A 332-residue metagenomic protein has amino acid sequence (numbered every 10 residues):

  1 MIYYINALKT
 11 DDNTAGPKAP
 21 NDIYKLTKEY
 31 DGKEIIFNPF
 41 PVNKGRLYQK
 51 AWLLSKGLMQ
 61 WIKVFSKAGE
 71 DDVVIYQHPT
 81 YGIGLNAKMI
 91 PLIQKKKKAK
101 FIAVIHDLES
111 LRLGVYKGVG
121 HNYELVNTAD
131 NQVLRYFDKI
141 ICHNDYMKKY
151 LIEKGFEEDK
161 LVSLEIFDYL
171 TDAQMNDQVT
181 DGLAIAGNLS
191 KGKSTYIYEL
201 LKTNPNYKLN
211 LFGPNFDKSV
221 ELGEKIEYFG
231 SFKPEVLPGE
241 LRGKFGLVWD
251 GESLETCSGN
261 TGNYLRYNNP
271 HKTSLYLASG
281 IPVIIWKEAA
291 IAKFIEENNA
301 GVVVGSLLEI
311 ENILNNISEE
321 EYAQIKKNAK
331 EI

Functional and structural regions predicted by a protein language model:
M1-P41, E199-K208: N-terminal subdomain of nucleotide-sugar transferases
L53, K63-N86, K100-I102: Short N-terminal targeting/anchoring amphipathic segment
I62-S66, L92-K97, V119-I140: Membrane-proximal helix-turn-helix segments that form the acceptor-binding/catalytic region of lipid-linked
V73-I75, I93-L113: Active-site proximal beta-strand in glycosyltransferases
L113, V133-K160: A short, active-site helix/loop in glycosyltransferases that binds the activated sugar's phosphate group
Y169-R242: Conserved catalytic-core segment of nucleotide-activated headgroup transferases in glycan assembly
G239-S279, I285-K293: Nucleotide-sugar-dependent
E321-I332: A short, well-ordered alpha-helix in the C-terminal region of glycosyltransferases
